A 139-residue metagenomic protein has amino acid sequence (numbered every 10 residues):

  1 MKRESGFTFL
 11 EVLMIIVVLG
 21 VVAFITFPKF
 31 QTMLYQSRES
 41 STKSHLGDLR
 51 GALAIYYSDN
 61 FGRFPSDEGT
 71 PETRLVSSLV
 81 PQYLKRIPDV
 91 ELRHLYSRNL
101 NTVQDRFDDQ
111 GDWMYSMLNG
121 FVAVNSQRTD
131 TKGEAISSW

Functional and structural regions predicted by a protein language model:
K2-F30: N-terminal single-pass transmembrane signal-anchor helix
I16, K43, R50: Conserved catalytic core of two-component sensor histidine kinases
T26, M33, L53: Conserved alpha-helical elements of the SDR catalytic core
K29-G47: Aliphatic-rich helix starts adjacent to a transmembrane/signal segment
G51-N119: Extracellular/periplasmic head regions of type IV pilus-like filament subunits
S126-W139: Short, low-complexity, Pro/Ser/Thr/Gly-rich segments in the mature regions of secreted, periplasmic
